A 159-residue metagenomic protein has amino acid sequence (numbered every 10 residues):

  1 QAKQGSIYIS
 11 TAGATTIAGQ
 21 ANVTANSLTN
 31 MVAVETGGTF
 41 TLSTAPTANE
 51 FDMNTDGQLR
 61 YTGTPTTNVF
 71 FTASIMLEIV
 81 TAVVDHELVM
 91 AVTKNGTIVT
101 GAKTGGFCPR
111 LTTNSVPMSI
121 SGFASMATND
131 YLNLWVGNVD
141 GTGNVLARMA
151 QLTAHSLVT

Functional and structural regions predicted by a protein language model:
Q1-T159: Extracellular jelly-roll beta-sandwich "head" domains, especially the C-terminal globular C1q domain
